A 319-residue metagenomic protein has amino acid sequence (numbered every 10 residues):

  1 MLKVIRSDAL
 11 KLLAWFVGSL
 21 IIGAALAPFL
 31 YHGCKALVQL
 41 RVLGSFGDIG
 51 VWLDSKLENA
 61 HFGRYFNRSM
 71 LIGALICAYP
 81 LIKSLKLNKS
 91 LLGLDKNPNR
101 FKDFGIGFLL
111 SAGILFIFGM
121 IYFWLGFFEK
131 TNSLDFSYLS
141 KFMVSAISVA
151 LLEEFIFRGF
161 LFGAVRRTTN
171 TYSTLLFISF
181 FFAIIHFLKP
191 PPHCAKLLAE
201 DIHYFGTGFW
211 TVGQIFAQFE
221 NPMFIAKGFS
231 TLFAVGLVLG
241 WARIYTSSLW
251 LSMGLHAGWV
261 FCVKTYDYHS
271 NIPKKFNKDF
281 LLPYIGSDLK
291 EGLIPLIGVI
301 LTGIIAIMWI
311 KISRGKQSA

Functional and structural regions predicted by a protein language model:
M1-K89, G93-K96, R100-F101, A112 (+7 more regions): N-terminal, membrane-interfacial amphipathic/helix-forming hydrophobic leader that caps and precedes the first
V4-I5, G93-N97, K130-L139, R167-T169 (+1 more regions): Helix-boundary and loop/linker segments of multi-pass membrane transporters
N99-F118, S179-L197: C-terminal halves and exits of single transmembrane alpha-helices
F104, F108, A112, M143 (+9 more regions): Residue-level signature of the transmembrane alpha-helical core of multi-pass small-molecule transporters
M120, I147, A183-I184, L237-W241 (+2 more regions): Alpha-helical transmembrane segments of multipass membrane proteins
F128-I156, F160-L161: Hydrophobic alpha-helical segments and helix pairs
L151-L152, I156-G159, G213, K227-I244: Specific transmembrane alpha-helix
L152-I184, L188-G206, I244-S248: Membrane-interface helix/loop boundary segments of multi-pass membrane proteins
